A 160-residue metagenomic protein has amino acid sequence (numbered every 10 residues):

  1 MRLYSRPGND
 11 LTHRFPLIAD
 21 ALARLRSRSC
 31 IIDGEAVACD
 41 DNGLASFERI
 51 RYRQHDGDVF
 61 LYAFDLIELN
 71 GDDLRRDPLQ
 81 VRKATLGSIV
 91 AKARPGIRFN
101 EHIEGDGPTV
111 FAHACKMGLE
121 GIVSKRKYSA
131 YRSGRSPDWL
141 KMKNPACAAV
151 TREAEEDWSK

Functional and structural regions predicted by a protein language model:
M1-K160: Catalytic cores of nucleic-acid ligases and guanylyltransferases
